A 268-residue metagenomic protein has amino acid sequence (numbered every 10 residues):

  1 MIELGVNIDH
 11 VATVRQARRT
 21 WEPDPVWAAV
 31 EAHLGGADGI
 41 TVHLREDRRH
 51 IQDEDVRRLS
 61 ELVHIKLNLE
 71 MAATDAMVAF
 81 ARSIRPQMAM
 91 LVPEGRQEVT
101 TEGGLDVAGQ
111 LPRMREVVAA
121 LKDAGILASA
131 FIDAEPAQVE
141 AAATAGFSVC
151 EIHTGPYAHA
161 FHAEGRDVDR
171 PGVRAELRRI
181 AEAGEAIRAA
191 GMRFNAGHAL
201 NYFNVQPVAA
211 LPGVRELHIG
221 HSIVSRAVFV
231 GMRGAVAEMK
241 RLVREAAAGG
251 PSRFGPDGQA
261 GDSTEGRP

Functional and structural regions predicted by a protein language model:
M1-A76, R82-P86, A141-T144: Conserved N-terminal beta1-alpha1 strand-loop-helix module at the mouth
I2-I8, I40-V42, L67-M71, A89-L91 (+4 more regions): Hydrophobic faces of well-ordered beta-strands that scaffold small-molecule active sites in alpha/beta enzyme cores
N7-P25, K66-A73, T100-A108, A124-A134 (+2 more regions): Active-site mouth loops of central-metabolism enzymes
H43, M90-E98, V149-H162, G213-M232: Glycine-rich phosphate-binding active-site loops on the catalytic face of alpha/beta enzymes
L44-F80, I84-A119, Q138, I152 (+2 more regions): N-terminal active-site wall of soluble small-molecule enzyme domains
S60, H162-V173, R226-G249: C-terminal helical cap(s) of enzyme catalytic domains, especially alpha/beta-barrels
D75-I84, E135-A145, A196, L200-V214: Catalytic cores of alpha/beta
L127-A186: Histidine/lysine/aspartate-rich catalytic loop segments that bind and position anionic ligands
